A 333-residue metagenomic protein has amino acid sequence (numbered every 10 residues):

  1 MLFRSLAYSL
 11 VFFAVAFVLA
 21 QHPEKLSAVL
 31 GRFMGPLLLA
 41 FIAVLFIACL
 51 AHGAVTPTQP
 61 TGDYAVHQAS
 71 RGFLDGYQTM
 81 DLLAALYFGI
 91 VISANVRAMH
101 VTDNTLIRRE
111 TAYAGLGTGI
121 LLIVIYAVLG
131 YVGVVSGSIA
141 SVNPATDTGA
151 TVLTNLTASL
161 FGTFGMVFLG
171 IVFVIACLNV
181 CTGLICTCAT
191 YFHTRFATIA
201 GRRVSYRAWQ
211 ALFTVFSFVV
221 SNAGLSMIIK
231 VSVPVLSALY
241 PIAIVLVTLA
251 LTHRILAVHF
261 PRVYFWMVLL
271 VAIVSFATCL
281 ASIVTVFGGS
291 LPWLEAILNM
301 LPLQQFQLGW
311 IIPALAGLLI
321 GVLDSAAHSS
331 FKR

Functional and structural regions predicted by a protein language model:
L10-V18, L30, G76-L83, F168-N179 (+4 more regions): Hydrophobic alpha-helical transmembrane segments of multi-pass membrane proteins
V11-M34, A98-V101, F218-K230, V247-H259: Membrane-water interface regions at transmembrane-helix termini and the short interhelical loops of multi-pass membrane
L19-C49, S232-I244, Y264-I273: Membrane-interface loop-to-helix entry segments
A48-V55, Y64-V132, G165-C181, W266 (+2 more regions): Hydrophobic, membrane-embedded alpha-helices of multi-pass small-molecule transporters
H52, T61, Y264-R333: A generic transmembrane alpha-helix motif of multi-pass inner-membrane proteins
I120-T151: Extracellular/periplasmic helix-exit of transmembrane alpha-helices
T194-S226, V233, S237: Loop-to-transmembrane helix boundary motifs in multi-pass membrane proteins
